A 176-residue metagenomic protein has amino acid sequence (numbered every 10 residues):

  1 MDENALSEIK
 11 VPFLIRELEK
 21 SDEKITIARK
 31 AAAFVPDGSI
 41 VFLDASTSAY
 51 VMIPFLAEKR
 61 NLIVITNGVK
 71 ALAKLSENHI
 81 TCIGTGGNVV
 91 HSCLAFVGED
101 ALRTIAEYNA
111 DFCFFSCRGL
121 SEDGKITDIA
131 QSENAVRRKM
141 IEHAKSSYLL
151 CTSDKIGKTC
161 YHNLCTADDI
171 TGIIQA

Functional and structural regions predicted by a protein language model:
M1-F42, I53-E58, A73-I80: HTH-adjacent hinge/linker in prokaryotic transcriptional regulators
L18-D22, T26, T47, K59 (+6 more regions): Residues at secondary-structure transition points
G38, K59-N61, A144, I170: A general structural motif
L43-D44, T66, Q175: Short beta-strand scaffold positions
L62-I65, C82: Short beta-strand element of Class I
K70-A176: Conserved phosphate- and dinucleotide-binding cores of soluble alpha/beta proteins, encompassing both enzyme active
